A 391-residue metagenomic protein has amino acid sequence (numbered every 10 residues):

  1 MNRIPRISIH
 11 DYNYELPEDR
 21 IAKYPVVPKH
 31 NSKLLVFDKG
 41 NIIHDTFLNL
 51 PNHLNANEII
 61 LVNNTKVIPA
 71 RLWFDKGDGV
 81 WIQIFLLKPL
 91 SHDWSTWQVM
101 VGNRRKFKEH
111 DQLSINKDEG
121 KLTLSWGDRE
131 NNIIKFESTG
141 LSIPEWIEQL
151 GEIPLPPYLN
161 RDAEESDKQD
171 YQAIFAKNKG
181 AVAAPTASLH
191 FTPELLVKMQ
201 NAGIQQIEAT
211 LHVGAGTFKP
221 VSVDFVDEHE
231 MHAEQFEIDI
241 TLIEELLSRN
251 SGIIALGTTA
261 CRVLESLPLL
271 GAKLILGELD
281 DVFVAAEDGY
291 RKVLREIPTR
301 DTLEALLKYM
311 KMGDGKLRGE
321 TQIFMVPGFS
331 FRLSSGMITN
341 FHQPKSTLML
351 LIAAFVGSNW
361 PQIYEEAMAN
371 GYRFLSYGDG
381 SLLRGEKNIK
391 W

Functional and structural regions predicted by a protein language model:
M1-W391: Surface-exposed, charge/polar-rich loops and edge strands
